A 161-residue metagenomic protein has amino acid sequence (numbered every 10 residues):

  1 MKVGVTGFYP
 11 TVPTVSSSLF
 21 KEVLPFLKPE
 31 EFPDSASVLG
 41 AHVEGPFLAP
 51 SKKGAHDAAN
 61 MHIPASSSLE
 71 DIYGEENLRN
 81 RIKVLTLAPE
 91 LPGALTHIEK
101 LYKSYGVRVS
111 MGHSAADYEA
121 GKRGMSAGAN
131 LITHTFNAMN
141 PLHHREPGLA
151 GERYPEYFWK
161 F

Functional and structural regions predicted by a protein language model:
M1, K28, T96-Y105: Surface-exposed amphipathic alpha-helices with a cationic face
M1-E22, A36-A49, L78-E90, V107-S110 (+3 more regions): Divalent metal-dependent hydrolysis catalytic cores, especially in the metallo-beta-lactamase
V12, A55-I63, R108-G112: Active-site mouth loops of central-metabolism enzymes
F20-L24, H56, L69-Y73, G93-K100 (+1 more regions): Distinct, well-ordered alpha-helical segments
F32-P33: Active-site-adjacent helix-turn-beta-strand microarchitecture at beta-sheet edges that either contains or buttresses
A49-G74: Conserved phosphate-binding/catalytic loop of the ribokinase/pfkB sugar-kinase fold
A65, P89-E90, H113-D117, M139-G148: A general structural motif
H97, A120-F161: Active-site-adjacent C-terminal substructures of enzyme catalytic domains
